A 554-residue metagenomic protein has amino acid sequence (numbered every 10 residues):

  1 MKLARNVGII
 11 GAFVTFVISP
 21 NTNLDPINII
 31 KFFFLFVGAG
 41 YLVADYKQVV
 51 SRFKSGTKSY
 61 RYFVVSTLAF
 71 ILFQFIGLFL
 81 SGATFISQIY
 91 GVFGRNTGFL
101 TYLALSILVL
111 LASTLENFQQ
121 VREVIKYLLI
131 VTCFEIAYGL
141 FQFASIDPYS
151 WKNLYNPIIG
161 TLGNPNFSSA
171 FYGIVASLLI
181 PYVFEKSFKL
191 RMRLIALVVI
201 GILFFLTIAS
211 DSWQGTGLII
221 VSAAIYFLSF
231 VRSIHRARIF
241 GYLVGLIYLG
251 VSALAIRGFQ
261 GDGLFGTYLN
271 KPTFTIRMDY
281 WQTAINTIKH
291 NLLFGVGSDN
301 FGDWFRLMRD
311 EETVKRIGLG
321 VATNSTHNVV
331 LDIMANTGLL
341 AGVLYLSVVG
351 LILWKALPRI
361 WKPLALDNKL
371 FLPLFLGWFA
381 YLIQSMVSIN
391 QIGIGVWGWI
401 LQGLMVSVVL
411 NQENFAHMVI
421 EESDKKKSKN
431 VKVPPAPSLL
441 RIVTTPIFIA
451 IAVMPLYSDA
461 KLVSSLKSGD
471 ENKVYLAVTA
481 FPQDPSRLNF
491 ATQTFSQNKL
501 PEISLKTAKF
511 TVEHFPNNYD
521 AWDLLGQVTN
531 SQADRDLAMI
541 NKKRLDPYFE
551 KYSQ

Functional and structural regions predicted by a protein language model:
M1-G94, I107-I130, Y182-L197, F227-I247 (+5 more regions): Transmembrane signal-anchor hairpin modules in multi-pass inner-membrane enzymes, especially those that act on
K2-N21, K31-D45, V64, L68-L78 (+11 more regions): Alpha-helical transmembrane segments of multi-pass inner-membrane proteins
S87, D147-I159, G266-T275, T287 (+1 more regions): Interfacial juxtamembrane loops and adjacent helix segments that form the catalytic/substrate-binding surfaces
F141, I285, G302, L331 (+8 more regions): Generic hydrophobic alpha-helical scaffold/packing signal
P157-I158, I219-A223, V251-K289, R306 (+2 more regions): Flexible juxtamembrane loops connecting transmembrane helices in multi-pass membrane enzymes that build or modify
S169, D279-Q282, N286, D303 (+5 more regions): Solvent-exposed, polar/charged alpha-helical surfaces in well-ordered, non-transmembrane soluble domains, broadly
D367-G377, S385-R441: Cytosolic linker/terminal segments flanking nucleotidyl-cyclase catalytic modules
